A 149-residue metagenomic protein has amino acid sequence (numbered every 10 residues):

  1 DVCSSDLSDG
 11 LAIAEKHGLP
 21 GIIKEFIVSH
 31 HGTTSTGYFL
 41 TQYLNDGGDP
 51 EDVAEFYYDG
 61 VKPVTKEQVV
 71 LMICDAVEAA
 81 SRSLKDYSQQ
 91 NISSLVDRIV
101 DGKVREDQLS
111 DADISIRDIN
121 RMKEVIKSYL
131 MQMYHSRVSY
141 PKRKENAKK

Functional and structural regions predicted by a protein language model:
V2-S4: Short, small-residue-biased leader/transition segments that mark boundaries at the very start of proteins
D6-K149: Terminal helices and disordered tails flanking the catalytic cores of nucleotide-processing hydrolases
